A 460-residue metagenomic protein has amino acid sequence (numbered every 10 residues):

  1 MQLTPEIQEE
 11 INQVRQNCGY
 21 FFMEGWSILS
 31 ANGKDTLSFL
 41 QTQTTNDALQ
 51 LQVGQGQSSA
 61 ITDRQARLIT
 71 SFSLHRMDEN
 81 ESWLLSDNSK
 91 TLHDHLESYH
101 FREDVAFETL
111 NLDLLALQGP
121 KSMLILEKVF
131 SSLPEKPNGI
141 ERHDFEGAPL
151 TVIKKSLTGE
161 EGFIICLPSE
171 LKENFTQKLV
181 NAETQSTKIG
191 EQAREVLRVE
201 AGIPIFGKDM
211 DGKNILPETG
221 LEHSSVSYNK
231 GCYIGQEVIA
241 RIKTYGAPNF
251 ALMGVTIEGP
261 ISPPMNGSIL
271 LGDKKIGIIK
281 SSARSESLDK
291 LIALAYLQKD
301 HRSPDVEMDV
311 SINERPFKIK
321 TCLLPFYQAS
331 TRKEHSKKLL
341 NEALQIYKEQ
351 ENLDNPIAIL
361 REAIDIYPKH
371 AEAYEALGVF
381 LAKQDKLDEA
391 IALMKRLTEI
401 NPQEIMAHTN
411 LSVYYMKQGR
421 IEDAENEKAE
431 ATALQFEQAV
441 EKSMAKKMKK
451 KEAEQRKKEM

Functional and structural regions predicted by a protein language model:
M1-I69, R76: Acidic, proline/glycine-enriched N-terminal capping motif
Q2-I11, D104-L252, T256, P325 (+1 more regions): Glycine-rich, acidic
R64-L68, F72, N214, T219-V226 (+2 more regions): Glycine-rich, small/acidic residue-mixed loop/short-helix segments
R332-I366: Alpha-helical segment of the N-proximal tetratricopeptide repeat
E349-R361, Q384-R396, Q418-T432, K451-K457: Structural signature of tandem alpha-helical TPR/SEL1-like repeats, specifically the intra-repeat loop/turn
